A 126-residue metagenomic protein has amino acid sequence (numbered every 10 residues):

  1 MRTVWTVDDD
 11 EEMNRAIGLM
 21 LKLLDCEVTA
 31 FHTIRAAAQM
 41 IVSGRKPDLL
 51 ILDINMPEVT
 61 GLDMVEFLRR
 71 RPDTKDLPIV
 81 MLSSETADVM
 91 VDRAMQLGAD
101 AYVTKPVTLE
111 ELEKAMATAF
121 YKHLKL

Functional and structural regions predicted by a protein language model:
M1-E12, I17-L21, L50: Conserved acidic segment of CheY-like receiver
N14, P57, E66, A87 (+1 more regions): The feature encodes the CheY-like receiver
A30, E58-V59, Q96: Residue-level signal for the "D+5" position in two-component response regulator receiver
A30-L49: Acidic, metal-coordinating helix/loop segments flanking the phosphotransfer/catalytic sites of two-component signaling
D53, S83: Active-site residues of response regulator receiver
V107-M116: C-terminal output helix
